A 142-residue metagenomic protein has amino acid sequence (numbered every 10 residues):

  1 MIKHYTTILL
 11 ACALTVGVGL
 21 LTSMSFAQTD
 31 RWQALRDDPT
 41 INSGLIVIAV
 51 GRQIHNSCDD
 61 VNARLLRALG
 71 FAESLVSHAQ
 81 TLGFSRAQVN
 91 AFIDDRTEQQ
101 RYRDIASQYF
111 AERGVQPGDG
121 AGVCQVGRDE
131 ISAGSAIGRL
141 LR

Functional and structural regions predicted by a protein language model:
I2-C12: Bacterial N-terminal signal peptides that target proteins for export
A11-L20: Bacterial N-terminal signal peptides
L20-A27: Sec/Tat signal peptide C-region and signal peptidase I cleavage site
Q33-R96: Short N-proximal segments of mature Sec-exported proteins
G70-R142: Compact alpha-helical subdomains of small soluble proteins
